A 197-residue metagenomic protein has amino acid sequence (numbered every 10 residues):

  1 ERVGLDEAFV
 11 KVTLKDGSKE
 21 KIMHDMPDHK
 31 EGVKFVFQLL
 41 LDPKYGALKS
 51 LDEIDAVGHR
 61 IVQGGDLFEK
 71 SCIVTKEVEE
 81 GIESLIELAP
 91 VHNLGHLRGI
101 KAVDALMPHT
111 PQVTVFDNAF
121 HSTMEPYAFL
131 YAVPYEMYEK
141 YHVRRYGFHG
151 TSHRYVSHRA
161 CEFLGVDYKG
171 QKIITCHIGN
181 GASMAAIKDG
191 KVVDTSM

Functional and structural regions predicted by a protein language model:
E1-F68: N-terminal glycine/serine-rich phosphate-binding loop of ATP-dependent small-molecule kinases, especially carbohydrate
P27-E31, I73, E77, L94-R98 (+3 more regions): Conserved active-site and cofactor/substrate-binding residues in soluble primary-metabolism enzymes
V33-Q38, L97-D104, H153-C161: Predominant activation on well-ordered alpha-helical scaffold segments within soluble catalytic domains
L40, K44-H92, V113, A119-L130: Short beta-strand-loop/turn "lid" adjacent to the catalytic site in phosphate-handling enzymes
H59, P90-N93, P111-F116, I174-C176 (+2 more regions): General beta-strand structural signal in soluble alpha/beta enzymes
I82-N93, T110, E139-G150: Flexible, glycine/proline-enriched loop segments at strand-loop-helix junctions that form or flank small-ligand binding
M107-H109, S183: Non-transmembrane, aqueous-exposed alpha-helical and coiled segments at domain scale
F120-M197: Glycine-rich phosphate-binding loop of actin/hexokinase-like ATP-binding domains
